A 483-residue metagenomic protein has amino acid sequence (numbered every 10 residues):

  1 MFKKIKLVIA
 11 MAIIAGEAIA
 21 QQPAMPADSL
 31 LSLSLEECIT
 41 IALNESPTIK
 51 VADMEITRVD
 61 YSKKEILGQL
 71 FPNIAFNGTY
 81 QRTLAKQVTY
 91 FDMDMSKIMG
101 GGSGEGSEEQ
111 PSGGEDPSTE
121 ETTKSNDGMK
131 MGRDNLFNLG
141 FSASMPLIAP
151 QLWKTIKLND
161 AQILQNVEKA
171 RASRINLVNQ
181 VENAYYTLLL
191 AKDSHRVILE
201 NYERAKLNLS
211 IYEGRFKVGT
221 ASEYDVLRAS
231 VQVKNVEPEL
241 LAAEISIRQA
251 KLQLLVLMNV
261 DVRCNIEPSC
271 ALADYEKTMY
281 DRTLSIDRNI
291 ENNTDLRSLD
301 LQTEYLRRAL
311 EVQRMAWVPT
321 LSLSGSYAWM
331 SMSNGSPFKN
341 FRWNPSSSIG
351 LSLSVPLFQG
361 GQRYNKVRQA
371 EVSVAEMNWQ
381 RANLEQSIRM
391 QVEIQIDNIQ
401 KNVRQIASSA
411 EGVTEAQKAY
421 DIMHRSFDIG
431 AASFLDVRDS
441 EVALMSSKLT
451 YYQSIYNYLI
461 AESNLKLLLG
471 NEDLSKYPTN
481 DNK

Functional and structural regions predicted by a protein language model:
K3, V8, Q21-A27, A75 (+4 more regions): Acidic, low-complexity, intrinsically disordered peripheral segments
M11-I19: Hydrophobic h-region of N-terminal signal peptides that target proteins for export in Gram-negative bacteria
A20-T79, A85-K86, V262, P268-E304 (+4 more regions): Bacterial Sec-pathway N-terminal export signals of envelope proteins
P26-L30, N77-S144, C270-M279, S324-V355 (+1 more regions): Small/polar, glycine/serine/threonine/aspartate-rich low-complexity segments that form flexible
L33, Y61-K63, R174-I290, N398 (+2 more regions): Periplasmic alpha-helical coiled-coil/stalk elements that build and connect Gram-negative outer-membrane
T40-K50, T57-P72, S112, G128-M129 (+8 more regions): A glycine-/polar-enriched beta->alpha junction
V51-I66, S173, N179-I198, L207 (+5 more regions): Amphipathic alpha-helical coiled-coil segments
